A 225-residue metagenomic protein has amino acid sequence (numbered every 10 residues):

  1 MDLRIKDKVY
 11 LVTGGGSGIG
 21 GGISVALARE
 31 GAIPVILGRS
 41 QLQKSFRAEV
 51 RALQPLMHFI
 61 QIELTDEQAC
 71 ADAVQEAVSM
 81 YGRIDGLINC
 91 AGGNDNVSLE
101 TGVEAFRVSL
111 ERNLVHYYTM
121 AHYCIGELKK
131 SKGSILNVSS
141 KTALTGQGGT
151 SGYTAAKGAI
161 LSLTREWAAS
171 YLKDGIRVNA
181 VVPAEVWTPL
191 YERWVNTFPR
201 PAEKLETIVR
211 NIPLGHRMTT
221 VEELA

Functional and structural regions predicted by a protein language model:
V9, G16-G18: Conserved glycine-rich cofactor-binding loop
E30-F46: Conserved glycine-rich Rossmann-like NAD(P)H-binding loop of the short-chain dehydrogenase/reductase
G93-V108, G149-G152, E192, N196: Conserved mid-core segment of classical short-chain dehydrogenase/reductases
A121, A156, T164: Active-site helix of classical SDR
G126, A169-K173: Alpha-helical segment proximal to the catalytic Tyr-Lys
S140: Residue(s) in the substrate-gating loop at a strand-loop-helix junction that position the organic substrate next
R200-E223: Catalytic Tyr-x(3-8)-Lys segment
